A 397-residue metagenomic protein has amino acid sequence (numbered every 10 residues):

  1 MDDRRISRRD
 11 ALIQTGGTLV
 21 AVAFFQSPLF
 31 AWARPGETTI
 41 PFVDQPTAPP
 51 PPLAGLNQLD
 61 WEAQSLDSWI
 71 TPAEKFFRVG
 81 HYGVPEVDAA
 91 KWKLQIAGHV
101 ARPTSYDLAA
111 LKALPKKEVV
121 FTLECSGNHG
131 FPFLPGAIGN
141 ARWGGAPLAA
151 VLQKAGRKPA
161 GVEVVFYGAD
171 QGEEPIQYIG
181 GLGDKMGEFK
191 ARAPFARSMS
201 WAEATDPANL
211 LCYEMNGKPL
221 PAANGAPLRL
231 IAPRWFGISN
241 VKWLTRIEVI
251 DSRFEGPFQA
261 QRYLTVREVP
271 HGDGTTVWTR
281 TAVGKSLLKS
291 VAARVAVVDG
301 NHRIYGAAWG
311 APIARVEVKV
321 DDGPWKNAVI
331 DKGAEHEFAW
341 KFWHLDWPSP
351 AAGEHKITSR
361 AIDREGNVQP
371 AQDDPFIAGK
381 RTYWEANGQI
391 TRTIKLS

Functional and structural regions predicted by a protein language model:
M1-S7: N-terminal secretory signal peptides
D2, L19-V20, G156, I238: Short amphipathic alpha-helical segments with coiled-coil-like heptad repeat character
D2, T18-L19, A54-L59: N-terminal accessory segment at the very beginning of proteins
S7, G17, S27-L29, Q64 (+1 more regions): Generic signature of intrinsically disordered, low-complexity, basic-rich segments and short cationic peptides
R8-R9, R229: Short, cationic motifs built from Arg/Lys/His that form the positively charged side of catalytic pockets
D10-W32, G306: N-terminal export signals
W32-S397: Structured, non-membrane catalytic/scaffold regions adjacent to prosthetic-group chemistry
